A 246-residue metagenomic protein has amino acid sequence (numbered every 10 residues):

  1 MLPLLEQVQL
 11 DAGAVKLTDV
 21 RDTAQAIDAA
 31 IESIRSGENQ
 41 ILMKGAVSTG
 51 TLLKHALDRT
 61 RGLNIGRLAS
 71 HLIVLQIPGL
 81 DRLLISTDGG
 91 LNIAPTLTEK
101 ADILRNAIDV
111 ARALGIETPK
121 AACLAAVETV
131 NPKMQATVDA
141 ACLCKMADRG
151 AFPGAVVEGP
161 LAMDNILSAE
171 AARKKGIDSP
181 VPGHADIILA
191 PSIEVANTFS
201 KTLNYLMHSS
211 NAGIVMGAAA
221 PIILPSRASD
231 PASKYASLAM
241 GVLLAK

Functional and structural regions predicted by a protein language model:
M1-V181, D186-A190, V195-K246: Anion-binding alpha/beta catalytic cores of soluble intermediary-metabolism enzymes, centered on
